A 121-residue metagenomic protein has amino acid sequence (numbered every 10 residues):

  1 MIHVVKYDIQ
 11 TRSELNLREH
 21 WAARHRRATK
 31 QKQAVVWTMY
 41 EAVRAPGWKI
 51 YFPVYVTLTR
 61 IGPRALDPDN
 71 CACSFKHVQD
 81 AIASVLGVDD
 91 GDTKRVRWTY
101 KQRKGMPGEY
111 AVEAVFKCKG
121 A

Functional and structural regions predicted by a protein language model:
M1-A121: Catalytic phosphate/metal-binding cores of nucleic-acid and nucleotide-processing enzymes, i.e., regions that mediate
